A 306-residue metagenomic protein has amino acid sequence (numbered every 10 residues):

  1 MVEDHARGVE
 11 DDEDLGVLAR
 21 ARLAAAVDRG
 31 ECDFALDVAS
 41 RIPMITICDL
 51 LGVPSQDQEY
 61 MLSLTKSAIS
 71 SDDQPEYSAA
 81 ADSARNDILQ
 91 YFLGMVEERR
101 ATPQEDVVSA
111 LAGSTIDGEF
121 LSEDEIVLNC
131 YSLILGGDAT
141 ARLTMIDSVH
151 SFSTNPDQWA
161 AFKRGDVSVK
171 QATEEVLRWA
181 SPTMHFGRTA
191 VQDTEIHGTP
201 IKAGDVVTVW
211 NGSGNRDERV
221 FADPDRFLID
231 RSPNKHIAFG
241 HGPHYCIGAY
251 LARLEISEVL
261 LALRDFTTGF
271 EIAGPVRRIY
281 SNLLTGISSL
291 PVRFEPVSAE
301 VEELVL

Functional and structural regions predicted by a protein language model:
M1-L306: Cytochrome P450
